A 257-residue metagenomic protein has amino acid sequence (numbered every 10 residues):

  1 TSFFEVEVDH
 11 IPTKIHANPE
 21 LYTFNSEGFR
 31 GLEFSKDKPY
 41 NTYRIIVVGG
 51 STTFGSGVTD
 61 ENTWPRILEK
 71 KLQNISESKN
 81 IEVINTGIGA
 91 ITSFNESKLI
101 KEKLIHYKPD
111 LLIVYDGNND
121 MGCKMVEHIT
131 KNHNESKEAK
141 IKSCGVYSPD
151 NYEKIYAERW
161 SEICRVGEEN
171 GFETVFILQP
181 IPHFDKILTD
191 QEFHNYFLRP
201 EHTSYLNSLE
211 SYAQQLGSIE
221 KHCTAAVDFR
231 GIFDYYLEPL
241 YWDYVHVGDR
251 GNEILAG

Functional and structural regions predicted by a protein language model:
T1-K71, I75-S76, Y236: Membrane/wall-proximal cationic-aromatic binding patches
R44, D110, T224: Conserved acidic residues
I84-T92: Short beta->alpha junction loops
S93, S97, E153, A157 (+1 more regions): Short, amphipathic alpha-helical "lid/cap" segments that border enzyme active or binding sites
L104-I113, G117-N118: Proline-aspartate-enriched helix->loop->beta-strand connector
D116-G217, D234-E238: Serine-dependent acyl-ester chemistry module
L216-A225, L240-G257: Histidine-centered active-site loop/cap adjacent to the catalytic His in serine esterases/O-acetyl transfer systems
